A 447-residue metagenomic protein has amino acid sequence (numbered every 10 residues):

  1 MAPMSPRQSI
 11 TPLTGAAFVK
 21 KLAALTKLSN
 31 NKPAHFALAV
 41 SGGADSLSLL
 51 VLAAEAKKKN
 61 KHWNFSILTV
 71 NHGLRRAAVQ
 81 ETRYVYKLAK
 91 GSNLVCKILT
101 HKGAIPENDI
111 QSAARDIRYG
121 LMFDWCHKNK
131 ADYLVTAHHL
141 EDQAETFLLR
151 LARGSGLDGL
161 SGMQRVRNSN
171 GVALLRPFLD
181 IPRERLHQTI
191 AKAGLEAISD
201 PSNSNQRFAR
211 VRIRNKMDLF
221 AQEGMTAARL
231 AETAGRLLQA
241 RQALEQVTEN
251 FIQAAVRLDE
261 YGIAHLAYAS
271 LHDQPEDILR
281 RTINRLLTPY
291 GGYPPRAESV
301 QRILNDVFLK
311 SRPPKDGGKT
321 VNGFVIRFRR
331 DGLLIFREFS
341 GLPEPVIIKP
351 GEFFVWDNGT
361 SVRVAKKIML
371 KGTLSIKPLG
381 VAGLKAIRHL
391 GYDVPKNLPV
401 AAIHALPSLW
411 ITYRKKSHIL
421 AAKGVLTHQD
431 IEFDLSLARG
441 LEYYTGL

Functional and structural regions predicted by a protein language model:
A2-L219: Core alpha/beta nucleotide-donor-binding catalytic domains of modification enzymes
P6, I10-A37, S41-A44, W63-S66 (+4 more regions): AMP-forming adenylation/ATP pyrophosphatase catalytic core
Q143, R212, R229, I278-T282: Residue-level detector of well-ordered alpha-helical segments, enriched for hydrophobic/aromatic packing positions
N203-R210, A228-L238: Internal, active-site/partner-interface "lid" segment
L219-F220, Y290: Alpha-helix C-capping/helix-to-loop hinge sites
F220-L230: Inter-helical turn/loop segments and adjacent helix faces that build the functional surface of alpha-helical bundle
